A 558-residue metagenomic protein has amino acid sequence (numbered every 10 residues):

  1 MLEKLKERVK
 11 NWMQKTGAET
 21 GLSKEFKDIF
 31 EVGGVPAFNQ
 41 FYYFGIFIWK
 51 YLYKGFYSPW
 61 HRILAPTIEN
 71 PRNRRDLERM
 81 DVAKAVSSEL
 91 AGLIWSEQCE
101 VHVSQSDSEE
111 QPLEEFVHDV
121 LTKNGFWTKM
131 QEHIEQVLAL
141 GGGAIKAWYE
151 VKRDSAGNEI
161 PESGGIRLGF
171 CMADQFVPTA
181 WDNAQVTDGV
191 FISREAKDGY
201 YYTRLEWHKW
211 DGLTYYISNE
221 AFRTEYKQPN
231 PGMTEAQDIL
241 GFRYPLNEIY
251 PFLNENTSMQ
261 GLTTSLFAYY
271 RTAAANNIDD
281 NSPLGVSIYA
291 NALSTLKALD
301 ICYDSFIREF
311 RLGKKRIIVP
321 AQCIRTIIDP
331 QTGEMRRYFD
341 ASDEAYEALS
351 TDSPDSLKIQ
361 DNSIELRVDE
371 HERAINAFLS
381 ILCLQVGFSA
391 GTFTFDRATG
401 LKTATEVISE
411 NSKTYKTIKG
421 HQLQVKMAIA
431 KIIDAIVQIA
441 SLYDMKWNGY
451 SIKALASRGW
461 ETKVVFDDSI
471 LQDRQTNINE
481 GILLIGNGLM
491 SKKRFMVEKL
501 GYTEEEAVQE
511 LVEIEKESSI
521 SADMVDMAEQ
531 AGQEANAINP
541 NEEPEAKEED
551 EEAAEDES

Functional and structural regions predicted by a protein language model:
M1-K197, A546-S558: Extended, helix-rich architectural segments
G45-I46, Y51-S58, R62-L77, S350-Q385 (+3 more regions): Extended, non-catalytic structural segments that build the interaction scaffolds of large macromolecular assemblies
E109-L113, T122-M130, V137, N291 (+5 more regions): Short amphipathic alpha-helical segments
Q131-L140, A144-V286: Extended, regular secondary-structure scaffolds
Y244-E410, K446-Y450, L455, V465: Extended, charged amphipathic alpha-helical segments
K431-E461, V508-Q509: A glycine-biased, small/acidic residue-tolerant capping/turn segment at secondary-structure junctions
L500-Q509: Short, basic interhelical loop/turn and adjoining N-cap of the next helix at nucleic-acid- or acidic-partner-contacting
Q509-S558: Extended, compositionally biased alpha-helical segments that mediate assembly or anchoring
